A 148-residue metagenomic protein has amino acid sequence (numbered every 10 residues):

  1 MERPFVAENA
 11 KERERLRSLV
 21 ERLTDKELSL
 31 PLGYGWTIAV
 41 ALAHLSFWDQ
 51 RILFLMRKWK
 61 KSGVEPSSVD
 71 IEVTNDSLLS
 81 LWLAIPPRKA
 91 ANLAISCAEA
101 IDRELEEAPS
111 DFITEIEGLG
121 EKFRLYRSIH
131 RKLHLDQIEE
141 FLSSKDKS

Functional and structural regions predicted by a protein language model:
M1-D25, F47-K58, I129: Alpha-helical bundle segments that constitute or directly flank the non-heme di-iron/ferroxidase center
E2-N9, I38, A90-A94, R124-R127 (+1 more regions): Hydrophobic packing residues in well-ordered alpha-helices of helical domains and bundles
E2-R3, E14-S18, S29-G33, T74-L79 (+1 more regions): Short amphipathic alpha-helical segments, especially helix-boundary/capping motifs
A7-E8, T74-T114: Acidic/histidine-rich alpha-helical segments that form the ligand environment of transition-metal centers
L16-K26, W59, E104, A108-D111 (+1 more regions): A short secondary-structure junction motif
R17-V20, A39-L42, L53, A91 (+4 more regions): Non-transmembrane alpha-helical segments in soluble domains of secreted/periplasmic/extracellular proteins
L28-V73, D111-S148: Short, contiguous alpha-helical
